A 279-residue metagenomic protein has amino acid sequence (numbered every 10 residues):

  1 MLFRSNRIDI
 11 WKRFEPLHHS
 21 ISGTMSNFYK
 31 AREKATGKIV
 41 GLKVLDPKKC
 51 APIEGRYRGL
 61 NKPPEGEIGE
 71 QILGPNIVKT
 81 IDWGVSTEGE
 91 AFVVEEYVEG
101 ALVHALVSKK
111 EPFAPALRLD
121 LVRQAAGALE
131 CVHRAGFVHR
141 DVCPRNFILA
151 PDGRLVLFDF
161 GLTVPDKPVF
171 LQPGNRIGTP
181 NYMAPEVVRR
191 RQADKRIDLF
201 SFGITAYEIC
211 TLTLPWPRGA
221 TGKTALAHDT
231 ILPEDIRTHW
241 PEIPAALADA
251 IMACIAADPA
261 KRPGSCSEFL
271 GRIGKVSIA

Functional and structural regions predicted by a protein language model:
P52-Q71: AlphaC helix of the eukaryotic protein kinase fold
D82-G84: A short, aromatic-enriched beta-strand patch in the conserved N-lobe beta-sheet of the protein kinase catalytic domain
E88-L102: Conserved short submotifs of the Hanks-type protein kinase catalytic core that shape the nucleotide-binding pocket
V103-F113: AlphaC helix of the protein kinase catalytic domain
L121-V122: Activation segment signature within eukaryotic-like protein kinase domains
G127-F137: Protein kinase catalytic-loop region centered on the HRD/HxD motif
R262: Conserved HRD-motif arginine in the catalytic loop of eukaryotic-like protein kinases
